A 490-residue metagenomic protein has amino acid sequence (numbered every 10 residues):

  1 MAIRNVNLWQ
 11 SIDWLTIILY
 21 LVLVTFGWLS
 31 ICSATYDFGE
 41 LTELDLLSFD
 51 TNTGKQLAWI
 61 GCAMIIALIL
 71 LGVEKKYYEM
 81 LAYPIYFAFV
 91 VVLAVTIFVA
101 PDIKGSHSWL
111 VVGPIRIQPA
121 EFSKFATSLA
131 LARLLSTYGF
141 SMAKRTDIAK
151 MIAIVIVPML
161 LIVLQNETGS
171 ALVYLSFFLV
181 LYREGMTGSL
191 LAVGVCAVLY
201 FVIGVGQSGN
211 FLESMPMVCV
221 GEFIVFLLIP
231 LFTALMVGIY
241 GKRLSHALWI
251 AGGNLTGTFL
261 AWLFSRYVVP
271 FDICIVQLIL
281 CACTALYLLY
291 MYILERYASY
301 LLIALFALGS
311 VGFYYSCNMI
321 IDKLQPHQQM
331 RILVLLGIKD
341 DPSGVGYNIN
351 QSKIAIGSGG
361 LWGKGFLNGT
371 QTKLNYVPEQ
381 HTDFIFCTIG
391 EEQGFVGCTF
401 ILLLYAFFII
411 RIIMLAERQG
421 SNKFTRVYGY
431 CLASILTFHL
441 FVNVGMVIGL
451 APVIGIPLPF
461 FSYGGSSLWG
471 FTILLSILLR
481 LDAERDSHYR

Functional and structural regions predicted by a protein language model:
M1-W9: Short, Lys/Arg-rich, polar N-terminal cytosolic tail immediately upstream of the first transmembrane signal-anchor
L8-Q10, D147-I148, L374-V377, G420-S421: Helix-boundary and loop/linker segments of multi-pass membrane transporters
L21, T25, D37, E43-S343 (+3 more regions): Hydrophobic alpha-helical transmembrane segments of multi-pass inner membrane proteins, especially in bacterial systems
I31, L289, W362-G363: Short beta-strands and strand-coil junctions in structured, solvent-facing domains, enriched
E167-L172, K364-G369, Q380-T382, I448 (+3 more regions): Transmembrane helix boundary and interhelical junction motifs in multipass membrane proteins
L231-A234, G449-D486, R490: Transmembrane alpha-helices of multi-pass inner-membrane enzymes
R331-I385, Q393-C398: TM-adjacent membrane-interface loops and short helices in multi-pass inner/ER membrane proteins
C387, C398, Y430-C431, P459 (+1 more regions): Pore-lining and gate-forming transmembrane alpha-helices of multi-pass membrane transport proteins
